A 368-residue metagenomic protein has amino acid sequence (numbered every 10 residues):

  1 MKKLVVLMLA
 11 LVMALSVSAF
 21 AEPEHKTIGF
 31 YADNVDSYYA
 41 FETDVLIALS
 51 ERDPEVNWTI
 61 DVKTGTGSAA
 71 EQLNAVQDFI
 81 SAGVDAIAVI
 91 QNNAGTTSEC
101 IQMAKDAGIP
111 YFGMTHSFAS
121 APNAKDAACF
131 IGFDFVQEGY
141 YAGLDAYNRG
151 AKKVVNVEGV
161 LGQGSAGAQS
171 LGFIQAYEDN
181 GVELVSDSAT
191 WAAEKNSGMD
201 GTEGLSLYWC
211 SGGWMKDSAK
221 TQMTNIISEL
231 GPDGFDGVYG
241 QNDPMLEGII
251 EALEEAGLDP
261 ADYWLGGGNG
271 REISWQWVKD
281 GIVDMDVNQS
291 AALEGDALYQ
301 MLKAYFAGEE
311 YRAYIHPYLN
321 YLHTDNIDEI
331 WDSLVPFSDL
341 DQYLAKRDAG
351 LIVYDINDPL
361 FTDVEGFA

Functional and structural regions predicted by a protein language model:
M1-V5: Positively charged n-region of N-terminal signal peptides that target proteins for export
M8-S16: Bacterial N-terminal signal peptides
A21-A368: A residue-level marker of the well-folded mature domains of exported/periplasmic proteins
